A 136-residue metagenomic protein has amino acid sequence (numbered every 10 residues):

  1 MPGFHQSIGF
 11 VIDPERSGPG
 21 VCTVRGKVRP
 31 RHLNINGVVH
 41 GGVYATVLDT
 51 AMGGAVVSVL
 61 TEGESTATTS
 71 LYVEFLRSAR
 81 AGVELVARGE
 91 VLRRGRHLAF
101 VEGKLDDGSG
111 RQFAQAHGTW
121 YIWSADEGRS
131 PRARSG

Functional and structural regions predicted by a protein language model:
M1-G136: Terminal targeting signals and extreme-terminal segments of soluble enzymes
